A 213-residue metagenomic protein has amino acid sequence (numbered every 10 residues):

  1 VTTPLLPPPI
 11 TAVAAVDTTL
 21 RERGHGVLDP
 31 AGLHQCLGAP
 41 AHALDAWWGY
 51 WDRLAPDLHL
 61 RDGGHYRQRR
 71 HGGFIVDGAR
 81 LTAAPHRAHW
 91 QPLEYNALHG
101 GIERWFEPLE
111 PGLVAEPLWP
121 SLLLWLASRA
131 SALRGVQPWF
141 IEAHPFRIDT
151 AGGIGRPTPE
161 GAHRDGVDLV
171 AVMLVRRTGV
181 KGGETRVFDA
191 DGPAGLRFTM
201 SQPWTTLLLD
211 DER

Functional and structural regions predicted by a protein language model:
T2-A143, A151-I154, A190-M200: Fe(II)/2-oxoglutarate oxygenase catalytic core
V27, P145, V170-V172, T206-L208: Conserved hydrophobic/aromatic beta-strand scaffold that supports enzyme active sites
P145-R147, M173-V175, D189: Short, structured patches in soluble enzyme cores that scaffold and shape functional sites
P145-R164: Conserved short histidine dyad/triad with adjacent acidic residue
G153-T158, K181-V187: A short secondary-structure junction signal
P157-T158, V170, L174, P203: Short, hydrophobic/aromatic alpha-helical segments in well-folded domains
R164-V180: Short, conserved beta-strand element in jelly-roll/cupin
E184-R213: Catalytic core of Fe(II)/2-oxoglutarate
